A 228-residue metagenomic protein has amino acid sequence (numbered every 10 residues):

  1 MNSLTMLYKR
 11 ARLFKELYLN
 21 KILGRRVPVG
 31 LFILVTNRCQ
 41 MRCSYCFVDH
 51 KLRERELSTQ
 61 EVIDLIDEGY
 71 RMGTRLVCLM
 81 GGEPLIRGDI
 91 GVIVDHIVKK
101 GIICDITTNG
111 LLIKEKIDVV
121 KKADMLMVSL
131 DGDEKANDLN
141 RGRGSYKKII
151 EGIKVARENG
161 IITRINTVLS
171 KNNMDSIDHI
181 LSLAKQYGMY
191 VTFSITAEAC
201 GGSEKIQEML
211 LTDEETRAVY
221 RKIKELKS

Functional and structural regions predicted by a protein language model:
T5-K116, L211-T212: Conserved alpha-helical substructure of the radical SAM core
R53, I86, K114, K135 (+2 more regions): Generic structural signal for helix capping and beta-alpha/helix-loop junctions
E83, G132-D133: Short glycine-rich anion-binding loops that position phosphate/pyrophosphate groups of nucleotides and phosphorylated
D89-I90, K116-I117, N137-D138, S203: Short glycine-/acidic-enriched loop or helix-start segments at secondary-structure transitions that form or flank
G91, K114-V120, I177-L181: Distinct, well-ordered alpha-helical segments
K100-I103, D124-M125, S129-D131, D138-S228: Radical SAM enzyme [4Fe-4S]-AdoMet core and its adjacent flexible, acidic and glycine-rich loops/tails across
